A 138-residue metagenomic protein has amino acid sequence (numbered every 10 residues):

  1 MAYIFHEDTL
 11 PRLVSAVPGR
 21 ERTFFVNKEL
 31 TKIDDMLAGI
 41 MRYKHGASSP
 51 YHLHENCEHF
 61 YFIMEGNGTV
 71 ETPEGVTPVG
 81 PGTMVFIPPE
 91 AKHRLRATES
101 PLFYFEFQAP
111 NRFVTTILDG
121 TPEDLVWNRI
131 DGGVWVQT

Functional and structural regions predicted by a protein language model:
M1-M36, I117-T138: A short, N-terminal "cap"/entry segment at the start of jelly-roll beta-barrel domains of the cupin/DSBH fold
T31-D34, Y43-A47, N67-T69, V76 (+1 more regions): Short, charged/polar surface micro-motifs in flexible loops or helix N-caps
G39-H54: Conserved short histidine dyad/triad with adjacent acidic residue
I40-M41, F86, E99-T116: A short hydrophobic beta-strand segment most commonly corresponding to one strand of the jelly-roll/cupin
P50-Y51, V70-E71, I87, H93-E99 (+1 more regions): Short beta-strand His + acidic residue motifs that chelate non-heme Fe in jelly-roll/DSBH and cupin folds
N56, G75, A91-K92, S100-P101 (+1 more regions): A generic "binding-loop/recognition-motif" signal
N56-E58, F62-G68: Glycine- and acidic-residue-biased ligand/ion/polar-headgroup-sensing regions
E74-P89: Short acidic-glycine-tyrosine-enriched beta hairpin
